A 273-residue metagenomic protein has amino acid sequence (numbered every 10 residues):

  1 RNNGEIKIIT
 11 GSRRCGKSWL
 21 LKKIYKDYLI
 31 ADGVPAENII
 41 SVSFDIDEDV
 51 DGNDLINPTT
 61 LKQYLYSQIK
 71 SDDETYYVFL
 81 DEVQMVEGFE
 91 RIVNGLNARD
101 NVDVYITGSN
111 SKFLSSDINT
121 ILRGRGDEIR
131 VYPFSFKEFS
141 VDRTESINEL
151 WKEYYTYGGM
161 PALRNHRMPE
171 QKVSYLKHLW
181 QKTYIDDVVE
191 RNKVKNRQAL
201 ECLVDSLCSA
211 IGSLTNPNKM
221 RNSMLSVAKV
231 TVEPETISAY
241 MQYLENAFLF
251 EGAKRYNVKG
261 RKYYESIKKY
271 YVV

Functional and structural regions predicted by a protein language model:
I9: Hydrophobic anchor at the beta1->P-loop junction of P-loop NTPases
R13-R14: Walker A (P-loop) phosphate-binding loop of P-loop NTPases
S18: Walker A/P-loop
S41-E74: Short glycine-rich substrate-engagement loop in P-loop NTPases that contacts/grips substrate
K70-F89: Conserved P-loop NTPase "ATPase switch" module shared by AAA+ and STAND
F79, D103-S109, R130: Structural recognition of the conserved hydrophobic beta-strand(s) that form the central parallel beta-sheet of P-loop
G95, K112-E128, D142-T144: Short regulatory helix/loop adjacent to the ATP-binding pocket of P-loop NTPases
P169, S174-V273: Accessory nucleic acid-recognition modules appended to NTPase machines
